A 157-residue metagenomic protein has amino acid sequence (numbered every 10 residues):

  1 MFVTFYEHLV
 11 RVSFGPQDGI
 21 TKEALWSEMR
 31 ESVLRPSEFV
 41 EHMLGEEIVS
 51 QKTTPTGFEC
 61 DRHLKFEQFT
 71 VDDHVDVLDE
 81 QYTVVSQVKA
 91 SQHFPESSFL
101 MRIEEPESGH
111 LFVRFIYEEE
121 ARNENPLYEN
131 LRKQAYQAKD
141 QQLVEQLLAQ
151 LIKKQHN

Functional and structural regions predicted by a protein language model:
M1-T54: Hydrophobic ligand-binding cavity/cleft-lining segments
V3-E7, E59, H110-F112: Intrinsic-disorder/low-complexity, polar/charged segments enriched in Ser/Thr/Lys/Arg/Asp/Glu/Gln
V3-F5, P126, A149-K154: Extended beta-strand/beta-hairpin segments
V12-F14, F66-Q68, Y117-A121: Beta-strand elements of well-folded, non-transmembrane domains
T21-A24, E28, A135, K139 (+1 more regions): Short amphipathic alpha-helical segments
G45-S50, E145-N157: Short, highly charged C-terminal tails/helix-capping segments
I48-Q92: Glycine-rich portal/gate segments that line the openings of hydrophobic small-molecule binding cavities
V88-Q142: Beta-strand/loop substructures that line and gate deep hydrophobic ligand-binding cavities in soluble
